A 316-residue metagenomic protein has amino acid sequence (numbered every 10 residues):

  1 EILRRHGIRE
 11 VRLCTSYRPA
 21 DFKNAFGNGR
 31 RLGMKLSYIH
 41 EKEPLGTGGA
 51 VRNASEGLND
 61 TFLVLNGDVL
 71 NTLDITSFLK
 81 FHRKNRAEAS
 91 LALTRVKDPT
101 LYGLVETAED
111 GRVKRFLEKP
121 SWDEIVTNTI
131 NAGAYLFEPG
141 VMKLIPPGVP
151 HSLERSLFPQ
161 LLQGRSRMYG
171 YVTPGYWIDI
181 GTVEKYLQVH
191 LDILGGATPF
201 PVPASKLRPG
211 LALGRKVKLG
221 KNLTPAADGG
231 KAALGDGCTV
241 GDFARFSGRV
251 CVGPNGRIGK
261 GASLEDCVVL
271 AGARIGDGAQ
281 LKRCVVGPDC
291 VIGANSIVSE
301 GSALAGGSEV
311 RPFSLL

Functional and structural regions predicted by a protein language model:
E1-G67, T72-S77, S299-G301, A305-S308 (+1 more regions): Conserved N-terminal catalytic core of the sugar/cofactor nucleotidyltransferase
R12-S16, A92-L93, V285: Short internal beta-strands
F22, A54, D68, H82 (+3 more regions): Residue-level signal for inorganic ion chemistry
F62-L63, L70, T76-R83, V96-P99 (+1 more regions): Catalytic-core segments of class I nucleotidyltransferases/pyrophosphorylases that form NMP-activated intermediates
N85-R95: A short, conserved acidic/glycine-rich loop-to-beta-strand motif that forms the donor nucleotide-sugar/metal
N131-A134, V149, P209, G230 (+1 more regions): Glycine/small-residue-rich pyrophosphate-binding loop that anchors the diphosphate of NDP-sugar donors
Q163-S263: Extended, small-residue-rich solenoid/repeat segments and analogous flexible loops that form exposed scaffolds
R257-L316: Glycine-rich hexapeptide-repeat left-handed beta-helix
